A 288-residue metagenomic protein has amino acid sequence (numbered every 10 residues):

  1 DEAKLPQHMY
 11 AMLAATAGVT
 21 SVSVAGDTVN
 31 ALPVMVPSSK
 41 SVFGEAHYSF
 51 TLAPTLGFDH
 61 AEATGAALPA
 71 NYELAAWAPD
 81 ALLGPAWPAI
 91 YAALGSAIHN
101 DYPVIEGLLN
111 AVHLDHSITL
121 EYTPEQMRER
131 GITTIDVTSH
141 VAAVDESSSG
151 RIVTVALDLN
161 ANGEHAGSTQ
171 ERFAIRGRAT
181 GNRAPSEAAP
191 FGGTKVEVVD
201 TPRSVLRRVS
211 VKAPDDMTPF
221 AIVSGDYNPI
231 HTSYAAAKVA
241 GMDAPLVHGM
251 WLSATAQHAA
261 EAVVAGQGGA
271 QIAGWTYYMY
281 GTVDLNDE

Functional and structural regions predicted by a protein language model:
D1-D115, V199-G269: Hot-dog-fold acyl-thioester-processing enzymes
D1-P37, L114-K212, M279-L285: HotDog/MaoC-like acyl-thioester-processing domains
T64, H99, P124, R130 (+6 more regions): Generic alpha-helix signal with a bias toward terminal, lower-confidence helices and secondary-structure junctions
A260-E288: A conserved acidic, glycine/proline-rich C-terminal tail/linker
